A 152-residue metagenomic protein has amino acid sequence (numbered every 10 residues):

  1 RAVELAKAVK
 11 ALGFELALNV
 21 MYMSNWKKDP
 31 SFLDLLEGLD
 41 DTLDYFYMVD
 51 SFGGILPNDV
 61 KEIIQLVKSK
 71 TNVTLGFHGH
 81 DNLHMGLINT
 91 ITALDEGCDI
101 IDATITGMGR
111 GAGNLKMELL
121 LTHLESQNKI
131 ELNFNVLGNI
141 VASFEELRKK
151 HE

Functional and structural regions predicted by a protein language model:
R1-E152: Catalytic cores and adjacent flexible loops of soluble metabolic enzymes that perform enolate/carbanion chemistry on
